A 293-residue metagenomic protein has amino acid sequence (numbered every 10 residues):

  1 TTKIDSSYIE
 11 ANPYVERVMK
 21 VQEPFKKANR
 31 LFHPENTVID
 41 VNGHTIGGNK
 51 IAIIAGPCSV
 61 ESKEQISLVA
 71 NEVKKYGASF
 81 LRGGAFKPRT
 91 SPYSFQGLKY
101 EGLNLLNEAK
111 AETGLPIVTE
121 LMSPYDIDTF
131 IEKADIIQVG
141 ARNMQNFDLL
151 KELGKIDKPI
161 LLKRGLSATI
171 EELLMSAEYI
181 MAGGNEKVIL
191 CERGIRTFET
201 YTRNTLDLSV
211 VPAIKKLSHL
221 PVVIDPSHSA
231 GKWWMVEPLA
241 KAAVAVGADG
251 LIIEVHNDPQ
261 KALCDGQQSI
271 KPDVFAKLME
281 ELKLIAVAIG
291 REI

Functional and structural regions predicted by a protein language model:
T1-I53: Non-catalytic terminal accessory/regulatory regions of metabolic enzymes
N36-C58, R89-P92, K215-I224: N-terminal small/glycine-rich loop or linker at the start of catalytic domains across soluble metabolic enzymes
V41, I156-V255: Catalytic alpha/beta core domains of metabolic enzymes, predominantly
I51-L68, P92-Q96, P116-E120, G140-A141 (+2 more regions): Active-site mouth loops of central-metabolism enzymes
I51-P57, S79-G83, I117-E120, I137-V139 (+4 more regions): Hydrophobic faces of well-ordered beta-strands that scaffold small-molecule active sites in alpha/beta enzyme cores
R82-Y100, N257-Q267: Glycine-rich, proline-tolerant flexible connector loops at the mouths of alpha/beta enzymes
F95-T119, E152-P159, L208-V223, Q268-R291: Alpha-helix-loop-beta-strand connector modules within alpha/beta enzyme cores
L98, G114-Y125, D135-F147, P159-I170 (+2 more regions): Catalytic beta/alpha-barrel core
